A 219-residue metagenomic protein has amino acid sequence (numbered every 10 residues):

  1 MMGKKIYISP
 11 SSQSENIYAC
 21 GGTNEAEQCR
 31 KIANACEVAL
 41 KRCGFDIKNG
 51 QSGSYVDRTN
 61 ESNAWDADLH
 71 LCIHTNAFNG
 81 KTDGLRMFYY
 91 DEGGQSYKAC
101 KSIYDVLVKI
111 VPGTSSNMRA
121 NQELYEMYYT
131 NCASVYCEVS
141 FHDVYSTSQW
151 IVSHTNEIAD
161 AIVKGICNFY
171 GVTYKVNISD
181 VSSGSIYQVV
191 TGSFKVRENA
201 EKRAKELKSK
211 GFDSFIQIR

Functional and structural regions predicted by a protein language model:
G3-Y7, Q13-I17, T23-I178: Active-site-proximal helix/loop segments of hydrolytic enzymes
K4, V176-R219: Solvent-exposed beta-strand motifs enriched in subsets of small alpha/beta binding domains, especially certain
P10-S14, S193-V196: Short polar catalytic/cofactor-binding loops
